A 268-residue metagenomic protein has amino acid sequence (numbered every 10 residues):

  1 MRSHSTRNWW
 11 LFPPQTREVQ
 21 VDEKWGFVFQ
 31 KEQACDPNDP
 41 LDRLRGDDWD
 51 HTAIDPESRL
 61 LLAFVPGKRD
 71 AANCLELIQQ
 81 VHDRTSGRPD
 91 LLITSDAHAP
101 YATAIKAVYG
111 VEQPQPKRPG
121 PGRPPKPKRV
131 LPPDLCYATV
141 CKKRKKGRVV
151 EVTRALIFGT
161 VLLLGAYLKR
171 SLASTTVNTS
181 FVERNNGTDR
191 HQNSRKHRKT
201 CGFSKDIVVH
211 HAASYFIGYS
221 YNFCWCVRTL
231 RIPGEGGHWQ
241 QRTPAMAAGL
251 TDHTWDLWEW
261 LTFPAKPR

Functional and structural regions predicted by a protein language model:
M1-R268: Residue-level recognition of single "structural anchor" positions that define or cap local secondary structure
